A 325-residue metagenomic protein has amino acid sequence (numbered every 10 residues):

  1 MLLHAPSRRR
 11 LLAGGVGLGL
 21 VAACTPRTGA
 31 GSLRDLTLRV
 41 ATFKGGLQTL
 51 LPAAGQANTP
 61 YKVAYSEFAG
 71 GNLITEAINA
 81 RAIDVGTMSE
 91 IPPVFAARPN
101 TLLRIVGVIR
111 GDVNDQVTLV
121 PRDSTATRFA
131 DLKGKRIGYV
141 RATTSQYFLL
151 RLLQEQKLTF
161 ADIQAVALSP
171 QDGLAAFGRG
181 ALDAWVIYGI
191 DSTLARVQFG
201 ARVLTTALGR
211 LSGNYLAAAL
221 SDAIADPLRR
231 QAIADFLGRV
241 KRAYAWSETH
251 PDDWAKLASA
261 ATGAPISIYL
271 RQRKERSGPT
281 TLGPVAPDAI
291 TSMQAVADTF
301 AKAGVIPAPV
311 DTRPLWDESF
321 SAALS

Functional and structural regions predicted by a protein language model:
M1-G19: N-terminal secretory signal peptides and thylakoid transit peptides that target proteins across membranes
A22-A23: C-terminal motif of bacterial Sec signal peptides marking the signal peptidase cleavage site
G31-T159, Q164-A167, D183-I187, G209-L211: Short, glycine-/small- and polar/acidic-enriched structural segments that line small-molecule recognition paths
E76, A80, V94, A130 (+9 more regions): Solvent-exposed, polar/charged alpha-helical surfaces in well-ordered, non-transmembrane soluble domains, broadly
I91, Q171-A260: Pocket-lining segment of extracytoplasmic ligand-binding domains
T101, L158, A264, V305-I306: Helix N-cap/coil-helix junction residues
P227-V305: Secondary-structure end/capping motifs
A297-S325: Conserved C-terminal helix/tail region of periplasmic/extracytoplasmic solute-binding proteins
